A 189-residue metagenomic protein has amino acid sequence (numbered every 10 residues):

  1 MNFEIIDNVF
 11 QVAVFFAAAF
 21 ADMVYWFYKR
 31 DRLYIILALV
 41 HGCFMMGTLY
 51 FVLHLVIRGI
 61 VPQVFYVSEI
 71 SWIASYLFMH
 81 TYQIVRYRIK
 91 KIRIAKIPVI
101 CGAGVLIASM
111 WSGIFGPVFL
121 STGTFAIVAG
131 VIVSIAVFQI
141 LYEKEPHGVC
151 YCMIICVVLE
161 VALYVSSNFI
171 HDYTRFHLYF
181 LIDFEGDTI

Functional and structural regions predicted by a protein language model:
M1-A17, M110-F125: Hydrophobic transmembrane alpha-helical segments in integral membrane proteins
N2-V9, I36-L39, R88-P98, S121: Short, amphipathic, aromatic/basic-enriched membrane-interface segments that mark the entry/exit of transmembrane
D7-Y25, R32-R58, S68-M79, C101-M110 (+2 more regions): Hydrophobic alpha-helical transmembrane segments of multi-pass membrane proteins
V14, S71-F78, S121-A136: Generic alpha-helical transmembrane segments
F20-K29, H80-R88, F138-L141: C-terminal ends of transmembrane helices
I60-I70, V118-V128, T174-F184: Non-cytosolic membrane-interface motifs at loop->transmembrane helix junctions
T81-G116, Y151: The cytoplasmic-loop to transmembrane-helix boundary for the fourth helix
I89-K96, G116-S121, S134-L159: Membrane-helix boundary/juxtamembrane motif in polytopic membrane proteins
